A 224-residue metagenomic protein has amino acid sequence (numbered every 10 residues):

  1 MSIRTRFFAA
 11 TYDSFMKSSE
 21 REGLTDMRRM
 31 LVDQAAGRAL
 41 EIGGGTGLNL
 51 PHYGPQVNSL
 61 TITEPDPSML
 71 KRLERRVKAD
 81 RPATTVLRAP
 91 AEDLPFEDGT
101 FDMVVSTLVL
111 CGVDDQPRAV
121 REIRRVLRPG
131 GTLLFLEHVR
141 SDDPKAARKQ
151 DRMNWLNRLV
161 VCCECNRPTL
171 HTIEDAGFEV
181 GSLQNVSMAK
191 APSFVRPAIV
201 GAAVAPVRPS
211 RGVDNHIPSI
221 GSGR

Functional and structural regions predicted by a protein language model:
M1-G37, L48-H52, S68-R72, Q150-D151: Conserved class I S-adenosyl-L-methionine
L40-D93: Class I SAM-dependent methyltransferase SAM/SAH-binding core
E92-V104: A short acidic, Gly/Pro-enriched loop at the edge of an enzyme's catalytic core that lines a small-molecule cofactor
D102-D115: A short SAM/SAH-binding and catalytic strip from SAM-dependent methyltransferases
P117-P129: A short glycine-rich, Lys/Arg-flanked "PGG" loop and its adjoining helix->strand segment in the class I
G130-H138: Conserved beta-strand signature within the Rossmann-like core of class I S-adenosyl-L-methionine
C162-G177: Short alpha-helix
G181, N185-R224: Core SAM-dependent methyltransferase catalytic element
